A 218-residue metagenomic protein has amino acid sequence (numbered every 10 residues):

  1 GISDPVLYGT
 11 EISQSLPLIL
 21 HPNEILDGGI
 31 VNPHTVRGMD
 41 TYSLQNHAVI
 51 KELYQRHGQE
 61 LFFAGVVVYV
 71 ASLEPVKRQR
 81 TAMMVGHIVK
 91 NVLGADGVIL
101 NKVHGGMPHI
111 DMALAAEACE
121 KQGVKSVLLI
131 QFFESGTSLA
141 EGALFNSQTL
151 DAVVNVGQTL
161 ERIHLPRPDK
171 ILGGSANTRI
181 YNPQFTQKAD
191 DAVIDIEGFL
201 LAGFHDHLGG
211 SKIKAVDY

Functional and structural regions predicted by a protein language model:
G1-Y218: An N-terminal assembly and electron-transfer interface module characteristic of large anaerobic redox and radical
